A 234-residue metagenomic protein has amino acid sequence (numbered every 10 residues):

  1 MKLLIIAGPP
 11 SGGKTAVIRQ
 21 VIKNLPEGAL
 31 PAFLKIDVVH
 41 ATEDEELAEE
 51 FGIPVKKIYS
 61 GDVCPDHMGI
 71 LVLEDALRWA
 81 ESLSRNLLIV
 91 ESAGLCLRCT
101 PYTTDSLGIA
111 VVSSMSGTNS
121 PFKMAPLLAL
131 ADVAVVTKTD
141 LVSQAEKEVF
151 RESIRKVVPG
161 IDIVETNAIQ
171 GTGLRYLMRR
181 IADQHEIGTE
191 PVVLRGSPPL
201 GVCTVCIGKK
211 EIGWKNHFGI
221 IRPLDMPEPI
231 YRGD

Functional and structural regions predicted by a protein language model:
M1-A16, V21-L25, Q184-D234: P-loop NTP-binding site
K2-T104, G117, T139, T172: Nucleotide-state-sensitive switch-loop elements of NTP-binding domains
F33, A110, A134-V136: Structural beta-sheet core signal
A41-E45, N119-M124, E146-S153: Short, glycine/polar-rich helix-capping loops at beta-to-alpha or helix-loop-helix junctions that flank or form
E50-F51, T104-D105, A129-L130, V157-P159: Short, structured coil segments at secondary-structure junctions
G69-E74, R175-H185, T204-K209: Short, surface-exposed amphipathic charged segments that create phosphate/polyanion-binding patches used for binding
G94-S116, K123-D132: Inter-motif core of Ras-like GTPase G domains
V133, D140-G196: Canonical P-loop GTPase G-domain recognition
